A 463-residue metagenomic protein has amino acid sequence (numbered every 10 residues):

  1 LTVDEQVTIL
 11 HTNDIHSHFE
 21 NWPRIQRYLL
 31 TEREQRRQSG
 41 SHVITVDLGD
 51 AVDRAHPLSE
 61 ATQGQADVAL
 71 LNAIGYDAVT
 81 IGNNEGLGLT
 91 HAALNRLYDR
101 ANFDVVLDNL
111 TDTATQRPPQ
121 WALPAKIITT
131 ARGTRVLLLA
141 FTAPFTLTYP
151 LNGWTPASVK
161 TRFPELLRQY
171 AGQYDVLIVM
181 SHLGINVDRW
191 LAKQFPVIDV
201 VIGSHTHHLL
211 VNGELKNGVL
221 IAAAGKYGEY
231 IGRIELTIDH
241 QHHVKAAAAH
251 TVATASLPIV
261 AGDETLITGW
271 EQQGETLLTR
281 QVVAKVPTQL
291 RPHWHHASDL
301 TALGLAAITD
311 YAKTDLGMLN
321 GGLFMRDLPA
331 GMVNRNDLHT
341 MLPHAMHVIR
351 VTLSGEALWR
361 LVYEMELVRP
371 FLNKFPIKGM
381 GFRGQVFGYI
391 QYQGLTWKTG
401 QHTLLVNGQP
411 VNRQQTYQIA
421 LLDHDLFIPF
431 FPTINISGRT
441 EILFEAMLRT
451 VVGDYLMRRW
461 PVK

Functional and structural regions predicted by a protein language model:
L1-A255, H295-A302, A307: Acidic, metal/ion-coordinating pockets
H11-N13, T288-R291, T433-I434: Glycine- and acidic
F19, L328-K463: Feature captures C-terminal
V43-V46, G203-H205, N320-G322, P376 (+1 more regions): A generic structural motif
E85, T142, F324, H424-D425: Short glycine-enriched loops at secondary-structure junctions
P119-G133, W154-S158, S181-N186, T254-V286 (+4 more regions): Amphipathic, soluble alpha/beta structural segments
P164, L305-T309, W359, Y363-E366: Generic solvent-exposed, charged/amphipathic alpha-helical segments that serve as macromolecular interface scaffolds
Q241-M332, L456-K463: A short C-terminal boundary segment appended to hydrolase-like catalytic domains
